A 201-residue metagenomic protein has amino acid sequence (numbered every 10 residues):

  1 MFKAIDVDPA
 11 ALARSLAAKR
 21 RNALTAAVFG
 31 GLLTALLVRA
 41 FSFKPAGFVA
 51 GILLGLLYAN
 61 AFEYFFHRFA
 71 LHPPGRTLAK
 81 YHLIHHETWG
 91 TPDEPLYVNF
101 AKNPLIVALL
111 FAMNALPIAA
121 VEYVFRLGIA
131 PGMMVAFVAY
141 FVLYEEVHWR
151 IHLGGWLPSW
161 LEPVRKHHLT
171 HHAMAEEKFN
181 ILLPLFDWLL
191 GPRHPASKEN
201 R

Functional and structural regions predicted by a protein language model:
M1-F141, E146, E176-R201: Non-catalytic, topology-defining segments of multipass membrane proteins
R68-H72, W149-L153, H171: Alpha-helix C-capping/helix-to-loop hinge sites
Y81-E87, E162-H171: Membrane-cytosol interface motif
I151-E162: Interfacial helix-loop-helix junctions of multi-pass membrane proteins
W160-V164, H171-M174, K178, L182: Cytosolic/matrix-facing juxtamembrane and C-terminal tails of multi-pass cellular membrane proteins
